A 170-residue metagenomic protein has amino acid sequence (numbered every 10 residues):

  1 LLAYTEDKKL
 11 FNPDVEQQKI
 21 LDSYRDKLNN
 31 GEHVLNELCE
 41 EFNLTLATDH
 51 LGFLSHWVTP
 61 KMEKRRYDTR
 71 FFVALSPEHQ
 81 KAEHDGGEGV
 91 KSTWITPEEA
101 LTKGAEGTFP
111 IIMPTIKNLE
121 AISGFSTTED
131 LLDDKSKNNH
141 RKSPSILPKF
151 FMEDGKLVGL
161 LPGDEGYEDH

Functional and structural regions predicted by a protein language model:
L1-A47, F72: The catalytic Nudix box helix
L2-A3, H79-E83, G166-E168: Short, acidic Gly/Pro/Ser/Thr-rich loop/turn segments
A3, A105, S123-T127: Hydrophobic/aromatic-lined pockets within catalytic cores
D7, H56, T115: Short, well-ordered beta-to-alpha junction loops that form the rim of enzyme active sites and present histidine/acidic
V34-L44, T48-W57, T69-H79, E83-P110: NUDIX/MutT-family hydrolases
P60-E63: Short Gly/Pro-enriched turn/cap motifs at secondary-structure boundaries
M113-H170: Core RNA-modification/binding signature centered on pseudouridine synthases
